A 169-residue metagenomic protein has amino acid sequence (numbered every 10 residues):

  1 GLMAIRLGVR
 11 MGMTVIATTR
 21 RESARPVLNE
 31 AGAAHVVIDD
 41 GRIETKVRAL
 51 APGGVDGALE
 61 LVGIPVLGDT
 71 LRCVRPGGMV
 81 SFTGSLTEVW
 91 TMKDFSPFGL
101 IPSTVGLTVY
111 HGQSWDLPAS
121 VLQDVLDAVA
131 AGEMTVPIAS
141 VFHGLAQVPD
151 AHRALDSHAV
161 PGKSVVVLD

Functional and structural regions predicted by a protein language model:
G1-G41: Mid-domain Rossmann-like dinucleotide-binding core that forms the NAD(H)/NADP(H) cofactor-binding site
M11, P65-M134, D169: Glycine-rich phosphate-binding loop and adjacent beta-alpha segment of Rossmann(oid) nucleotide-cofactor-binding
E22-S23, R42, P65, D116-L117 (+1 more regions): Short alpha-helical
D40, V62, G84: Glycine-rich, N-terminal phosphate-binding loop of Rossmann-like dinucleotide-binding domains
R42-G53: Short amphipathic alpha-helix with an adjacent loop that forms part of the alpha/beta core around
P52, R75, P102, A159-V160: Short conserved AdoMet
D56-L59: N-terminal Rossmann-like NAD(P) cofactor-binding module of classical short-chain dehydrogenase/reductase
L117-D169: C-terminal hydrophobic helical "lid"/dimerization subdomain of Rossmann-like NAD(P)H-dependent oxidoreductases
